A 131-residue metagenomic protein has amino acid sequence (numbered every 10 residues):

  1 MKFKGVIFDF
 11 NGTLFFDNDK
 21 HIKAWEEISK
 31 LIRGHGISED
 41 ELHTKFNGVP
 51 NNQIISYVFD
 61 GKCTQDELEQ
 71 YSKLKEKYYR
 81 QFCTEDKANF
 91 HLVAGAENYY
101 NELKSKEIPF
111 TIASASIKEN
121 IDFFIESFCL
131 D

Functional and structural regions predicted by a protein language model:
F3-A94, E102-K106, E119: N-terminal helical cap/lid subdomain that shapes the substrate entry/recognition surface in HAD-like hydrolases
G5, A113-S114: Small side chains
N89, T111, I117-D131: Substrate-recognition "cap/lid" segment bordering the active-site pocket of phosphatases
